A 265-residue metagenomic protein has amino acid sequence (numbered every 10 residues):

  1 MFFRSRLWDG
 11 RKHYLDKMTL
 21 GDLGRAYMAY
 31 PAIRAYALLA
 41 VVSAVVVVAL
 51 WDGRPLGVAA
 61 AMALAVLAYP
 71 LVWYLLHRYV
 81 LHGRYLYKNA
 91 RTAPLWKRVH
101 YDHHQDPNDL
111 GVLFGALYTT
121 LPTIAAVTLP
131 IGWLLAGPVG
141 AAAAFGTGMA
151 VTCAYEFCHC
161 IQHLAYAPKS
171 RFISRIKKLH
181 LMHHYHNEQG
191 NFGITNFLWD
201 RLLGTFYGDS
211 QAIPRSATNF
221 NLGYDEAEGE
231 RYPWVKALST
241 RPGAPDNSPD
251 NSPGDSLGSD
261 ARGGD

Functional and structural regions predicted by a protein language model:
M1-G148, T152, Q189-D265: Non-catalytic, topology-defining segments of multipass membrane proteins
R78-L81, Y155-C158, Q162-H163: Non-heme di-metal
Q162-I173: Interfacial helix-loop-helix junctions of multi-pass membrane proteins
I173-L181: Small-residue-rich segments of transmembrane alpha-helices in multi-pass membrane proteins, especially helix faces
H183-Y185: Juxtamembrane membrane-interface segments of multi-pass membrane proteins
